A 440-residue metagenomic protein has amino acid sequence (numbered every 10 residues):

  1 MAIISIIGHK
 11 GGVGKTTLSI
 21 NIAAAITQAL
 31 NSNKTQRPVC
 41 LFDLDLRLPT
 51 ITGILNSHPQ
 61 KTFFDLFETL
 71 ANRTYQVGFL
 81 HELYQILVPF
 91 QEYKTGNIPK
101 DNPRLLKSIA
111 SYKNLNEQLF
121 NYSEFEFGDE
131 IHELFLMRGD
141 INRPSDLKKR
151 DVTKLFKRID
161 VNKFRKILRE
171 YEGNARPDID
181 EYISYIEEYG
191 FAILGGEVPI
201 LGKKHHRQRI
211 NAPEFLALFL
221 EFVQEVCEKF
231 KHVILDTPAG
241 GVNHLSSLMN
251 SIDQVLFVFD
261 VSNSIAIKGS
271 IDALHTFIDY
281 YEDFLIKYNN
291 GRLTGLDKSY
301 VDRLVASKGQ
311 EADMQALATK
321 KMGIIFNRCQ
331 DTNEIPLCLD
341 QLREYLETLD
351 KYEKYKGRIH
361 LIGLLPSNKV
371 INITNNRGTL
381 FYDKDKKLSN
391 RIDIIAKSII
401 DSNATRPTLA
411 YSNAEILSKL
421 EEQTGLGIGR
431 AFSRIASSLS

Functional and structural regions predicted by a protein language model:
A2-L46, F219: Walker A/P-loop phosphate-binding motif and the immediately C-terminal alpha-helix
T35-E228, I373, R377: P-loop/Walker-type NTP enzyme "switch/lid" segment
Q76-Q85, D178-D180, E282-K321: Short mixed-charge
C227-H244: Glycine-rich phosphate-binding loop used to anchor ATP phosphates in small-molecule kinases, encompassing both
H232, Q254-V255, L361: Well-ordered beta-strand positions
H244-N263: Inter-motif core of Ras-like GTPase G domains
A316, F326-F381, I392: Beta-strand-loop-alpha "switch" segments that mediate conformational coupling across diverse proteins
N375-S440: NTP-binding/hydrolysis catalytic cores, primarily Walker-type P-loop NTPases
